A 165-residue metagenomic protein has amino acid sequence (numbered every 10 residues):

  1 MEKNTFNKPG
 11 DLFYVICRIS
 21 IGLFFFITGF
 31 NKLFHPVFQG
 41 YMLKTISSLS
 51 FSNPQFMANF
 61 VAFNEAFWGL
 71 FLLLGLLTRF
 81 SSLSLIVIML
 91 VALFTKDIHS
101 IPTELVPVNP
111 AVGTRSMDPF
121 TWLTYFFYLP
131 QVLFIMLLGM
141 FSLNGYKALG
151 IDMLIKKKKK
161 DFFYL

Functional and structural regions predicted by a protein language model:
M1-V37, Q55-F63, F67, L74-L165: Extended, low-polarity transmembrane helix blocks
Q39-S52: Short juxtamembrane and helix-loop transition motifs at transmembrane-helix boundaries in membrane proteins
